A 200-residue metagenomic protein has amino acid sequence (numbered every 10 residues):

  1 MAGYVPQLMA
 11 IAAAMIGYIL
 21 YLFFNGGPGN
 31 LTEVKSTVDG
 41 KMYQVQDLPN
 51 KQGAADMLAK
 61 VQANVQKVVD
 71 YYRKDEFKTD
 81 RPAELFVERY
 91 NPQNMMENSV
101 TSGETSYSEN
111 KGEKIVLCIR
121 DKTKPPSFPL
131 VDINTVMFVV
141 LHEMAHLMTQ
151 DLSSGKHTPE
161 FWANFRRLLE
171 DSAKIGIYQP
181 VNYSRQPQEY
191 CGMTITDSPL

Functional and structural regions predicted by a protein language model:
M1-M9: Feature marks short, highly hydrophobic, charge-poor N-terminal signal-anchor/signal peptide-like helices that anchor
A10-D39, Q46-V131, D151-L200: Metalloprotease/metallohydrolase-associated module, dominated by Zn2+-dependent proteases
T135: C-terminal catalytic core of tyrosine-transesterase DNA break-rejoin enzymes
F138-D151: Active-site recognition of the HExxH zinc-binding catalytic motif
